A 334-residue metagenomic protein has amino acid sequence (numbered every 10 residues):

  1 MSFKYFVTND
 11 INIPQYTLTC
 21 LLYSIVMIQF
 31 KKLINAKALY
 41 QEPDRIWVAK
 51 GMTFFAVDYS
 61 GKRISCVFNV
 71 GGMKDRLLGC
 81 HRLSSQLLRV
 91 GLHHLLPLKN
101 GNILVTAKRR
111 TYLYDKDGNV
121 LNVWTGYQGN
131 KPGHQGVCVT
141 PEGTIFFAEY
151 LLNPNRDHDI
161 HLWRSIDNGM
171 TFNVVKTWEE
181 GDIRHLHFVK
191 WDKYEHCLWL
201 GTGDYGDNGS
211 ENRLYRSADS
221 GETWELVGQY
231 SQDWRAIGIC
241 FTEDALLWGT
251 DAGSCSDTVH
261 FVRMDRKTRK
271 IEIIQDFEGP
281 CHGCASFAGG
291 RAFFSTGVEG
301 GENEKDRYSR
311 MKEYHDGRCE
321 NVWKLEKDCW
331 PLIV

Functional and structural regions predicted by a protein language model:
K32-Q41, R76-C80, S85-L98, G129-C138 (+4 more regions): Repeated scaffold domains used in trafficking and secretory/extracellular systems, primarily beta-propellers
P43-D44, N100-G101, E142-G143, E195-H196 (+2 more regions): Short coil/turn segments that connect the beta-strands within blades of beta-propeller domains
K50-G51, T106-K108, F147-L151, G201-D204 (+2 more regions): Recurrent small/Gly-Pro-centered beta-turn motifs in extracellular repeat architectures
A56-D58, S165-I166, S217-A218, K312-D316: Conserved Ser/Thr-centered positions that define the repeating blades of beta-propeller domains
I64-G71, L121-G126, N173-T177, E225-S231 (+2 more regions): Beta-propeller fold detector
V105-T106, N153-D159, D204-E211, G253-T258 (+1 more regions): Short, solvent-exposed loop/turn segments at conserved positions within beta-propeller repeat blades
G118-T140, A148, V174-W178: Asp-box/WD-like beta-propeller blade repeats and closely related beta-sheet repeat scaffolds
A245-V259, I274-L332: Loop/turn-rich, solvent-exposed surfaces of beta-rich toroidal or solenoidal domains
